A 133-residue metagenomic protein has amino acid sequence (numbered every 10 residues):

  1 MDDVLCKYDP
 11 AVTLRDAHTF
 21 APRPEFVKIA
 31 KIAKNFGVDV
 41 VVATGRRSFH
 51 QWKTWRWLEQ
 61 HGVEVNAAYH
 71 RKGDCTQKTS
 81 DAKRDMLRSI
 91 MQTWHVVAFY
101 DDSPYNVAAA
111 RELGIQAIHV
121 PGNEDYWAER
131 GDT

Functional and structural regions predicted by a protein language model:
M1-P10, A110: Asp-based phosphoryl-transfer active-site loop
V4, S48, Y105: Conserved Rossmann-like nucleotide-cofactor binding loop
V12-V41, F49-W55, D81: Short, acidic loop-to-helix structural element flanking the phosphoryl-transfer center in phosphate-processing enzymes
K34, E59, R111: Anion (oxyanion) recognition and catalysis
D39, E64, Q116: Residue-level detector of anion-binding/catalytic polar loops
T44: Conserved phosphate-coupling serine/threonine residues in phosphotransfer and NTP-handling enzymes
S48-H95: Substrate-recognition "cap/lid" segment bordering the active-site pocket of phosphatases
L87, W94-T133: Acidic, Mg2+-coordinating phosphoryl-transfer loop and its flanking beta/alpha structural elements, shared across
